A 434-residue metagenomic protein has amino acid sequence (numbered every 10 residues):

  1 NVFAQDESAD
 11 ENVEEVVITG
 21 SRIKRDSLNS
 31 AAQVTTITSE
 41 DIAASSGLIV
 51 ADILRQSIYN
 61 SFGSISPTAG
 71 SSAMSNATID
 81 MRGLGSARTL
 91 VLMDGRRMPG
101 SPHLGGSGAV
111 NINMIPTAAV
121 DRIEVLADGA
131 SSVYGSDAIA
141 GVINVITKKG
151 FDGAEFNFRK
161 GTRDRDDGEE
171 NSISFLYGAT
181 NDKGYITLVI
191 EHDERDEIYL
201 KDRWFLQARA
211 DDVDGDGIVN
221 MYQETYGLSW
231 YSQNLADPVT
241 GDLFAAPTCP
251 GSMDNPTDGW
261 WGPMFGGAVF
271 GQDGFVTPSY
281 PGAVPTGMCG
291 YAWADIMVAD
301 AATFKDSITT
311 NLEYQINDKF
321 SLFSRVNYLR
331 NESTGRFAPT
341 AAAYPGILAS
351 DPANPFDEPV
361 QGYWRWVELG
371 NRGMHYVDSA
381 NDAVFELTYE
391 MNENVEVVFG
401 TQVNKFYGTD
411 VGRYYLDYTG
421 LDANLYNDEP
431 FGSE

Functional and structural regions predicted by a protein language model:
N1-Q56, S174, G178, A383 (+1 more regions): N-terminal Sec signal peptide and the immediately downstream disordered periplasmic leader that contains the TonB box
D10-E11, N29, S72, G83-G85 (+1 more regions): Extracellular/periplasmic catalytic domains that process cell-envelope and extracellular macromolecules
E40-A43, R82, N113: Surface-exposed loop and edge beta-strand positions of immunoglobulin-like domains
D52-I58, F62-S66, G70, S86 (+5 more regions): Surface-exposed beta-strand-turn/loop segments characteristic of Gram-negative outer-membrane beta-barrels
N76, R88: Conserved catalytic motifs of the protein kinase core domain
V91: Short aromatic-centered micro-motifs
